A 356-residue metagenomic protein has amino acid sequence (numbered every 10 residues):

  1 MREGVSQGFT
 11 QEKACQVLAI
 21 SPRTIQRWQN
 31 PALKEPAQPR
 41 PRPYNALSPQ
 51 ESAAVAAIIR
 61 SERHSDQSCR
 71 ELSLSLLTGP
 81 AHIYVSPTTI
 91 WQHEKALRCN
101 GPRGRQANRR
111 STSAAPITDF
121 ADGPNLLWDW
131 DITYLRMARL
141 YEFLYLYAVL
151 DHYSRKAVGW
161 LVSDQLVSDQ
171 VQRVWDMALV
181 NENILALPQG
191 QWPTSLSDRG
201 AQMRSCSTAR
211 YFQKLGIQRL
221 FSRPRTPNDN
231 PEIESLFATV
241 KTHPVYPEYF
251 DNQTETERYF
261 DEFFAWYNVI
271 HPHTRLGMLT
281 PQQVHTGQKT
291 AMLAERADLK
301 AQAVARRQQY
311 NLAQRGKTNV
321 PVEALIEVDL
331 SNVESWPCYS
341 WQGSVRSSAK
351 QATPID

Functional and structural regions predicted by a protein language model:
G8-T10, Q67, D251: Residue-level signal for the short linker/turn that defines the boundary of a DNA-recognition helix
Q11-Q16, L72: Short alpha-helical "recognition helix" segments of helix-turn-helix
A14-R27, P31: Structured, charged N-terminal subsegments at the starts of enzyme catalytic cores and at intra-chain domain/subunit
Q26-L127, T226, H285-E295, Q302: Basic, flexible linker segments flanking DNA-binding modules in nucleic acid-interacting mobile-element proteins
I83, T88, Q92-L150, K156 (+5 more regions): Mobile-element integrase/transposase regions, centering on the N-terminal DNA-binding/Zn-coordinating module
W192-R199, Q213-E232, Y246-Q253: RNase H-like polynucleotidyl transferase catalytic core
Q213-I217, T239-D356: C-terminal domain-tail junction helix/linker
